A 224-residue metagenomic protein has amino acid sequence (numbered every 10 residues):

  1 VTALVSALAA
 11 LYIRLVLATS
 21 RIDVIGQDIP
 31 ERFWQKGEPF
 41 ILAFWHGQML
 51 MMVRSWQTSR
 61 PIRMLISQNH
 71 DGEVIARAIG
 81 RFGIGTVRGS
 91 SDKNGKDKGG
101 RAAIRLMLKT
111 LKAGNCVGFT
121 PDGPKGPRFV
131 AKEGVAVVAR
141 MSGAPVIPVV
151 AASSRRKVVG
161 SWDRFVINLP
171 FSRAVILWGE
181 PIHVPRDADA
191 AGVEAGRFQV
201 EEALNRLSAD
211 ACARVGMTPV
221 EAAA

Functional and structural regions predicted by a protein language model:
V1-D28, S55, R77: A transmembrane-helix-recognition feature enriched in membrane-embedded lipid enzymes and envelope glyco-/phospholipid
R14-P39, W45-M51: A short, well-structured juxtamembrane/interface segment
P39-K96: Catalytic core of membrane glycerolipid acyltransferases/transacylases, capturing the structured, soluble-facing
G72-R77, R101-T110: Short, charged beta->alpha transition segments
I104-V138, S142: Catalytic-site beta-strand/loop segments enriched in glycine and acidic/polar residues
F129-A190: A cross-family acyltransferase "interaction/gating" segment
R214-A224: Short, highly charged C-terminal tails/helix-capping segments
